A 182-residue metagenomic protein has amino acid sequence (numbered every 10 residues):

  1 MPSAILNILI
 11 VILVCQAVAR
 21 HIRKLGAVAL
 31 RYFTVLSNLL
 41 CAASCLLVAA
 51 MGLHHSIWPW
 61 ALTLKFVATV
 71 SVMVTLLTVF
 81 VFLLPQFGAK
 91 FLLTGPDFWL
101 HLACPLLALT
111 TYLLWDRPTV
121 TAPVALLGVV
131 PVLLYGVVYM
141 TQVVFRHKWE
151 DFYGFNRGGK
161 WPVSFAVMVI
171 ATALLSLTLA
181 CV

Functional and structural regions predicted by a protein language model:
P2-A49: Early transmembrane hairpin module of multi-pass membrane proteins
I12-A19, V72-V81, V132-T141: Aromatic-anchored segments of alpha-helical transmembrane domains
A19-G26, L53-H54, F80-A89, L114-R117 (+2 more regions): Juxtamembrane "helix-exit" motif on the non-cytosolic side of transmembrane helices
V28-L40, L47-T78: Hydrophobic/aromatic-rich structural module bridging two neighboring secondary-structure elements via a short loop
V28-V35, P59-L64, A89-W99, V120-L127 (+1 more regions): Non-cytosolic membrane-interface motifs at loop->transmembrane helix junctions
G95-L106, F165-V167: Membrane-interface loop-to-helix entry segments
P105-T121: Alpha-helical transmembrane segments in multipass membrane proteins, preferentially the mid-helix core
V144-V182: Membrane-interface transmembrane-helix boundary segments in multi-pass integral membrane proteins
